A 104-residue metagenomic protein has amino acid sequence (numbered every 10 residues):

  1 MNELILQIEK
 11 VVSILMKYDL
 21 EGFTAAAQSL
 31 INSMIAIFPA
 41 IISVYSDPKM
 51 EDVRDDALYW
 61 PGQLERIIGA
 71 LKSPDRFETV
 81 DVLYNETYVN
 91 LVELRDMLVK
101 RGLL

Functional and structural regions predicted by a protein language model:
M1-L104: C-terminal-biased regions
